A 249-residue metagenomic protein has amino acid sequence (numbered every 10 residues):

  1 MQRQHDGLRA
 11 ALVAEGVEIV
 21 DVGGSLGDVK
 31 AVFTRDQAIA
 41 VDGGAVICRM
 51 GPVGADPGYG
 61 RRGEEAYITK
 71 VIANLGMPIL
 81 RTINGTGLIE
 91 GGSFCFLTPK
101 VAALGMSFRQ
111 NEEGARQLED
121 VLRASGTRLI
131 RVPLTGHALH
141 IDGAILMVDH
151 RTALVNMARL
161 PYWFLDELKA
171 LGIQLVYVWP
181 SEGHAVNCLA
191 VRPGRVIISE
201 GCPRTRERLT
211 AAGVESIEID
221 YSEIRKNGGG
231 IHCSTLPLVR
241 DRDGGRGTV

Functional and structural regions predicted by a protein language model:
M1-V249: The feature marks the mature, well-folded catalytic cores of soluble enzymes
